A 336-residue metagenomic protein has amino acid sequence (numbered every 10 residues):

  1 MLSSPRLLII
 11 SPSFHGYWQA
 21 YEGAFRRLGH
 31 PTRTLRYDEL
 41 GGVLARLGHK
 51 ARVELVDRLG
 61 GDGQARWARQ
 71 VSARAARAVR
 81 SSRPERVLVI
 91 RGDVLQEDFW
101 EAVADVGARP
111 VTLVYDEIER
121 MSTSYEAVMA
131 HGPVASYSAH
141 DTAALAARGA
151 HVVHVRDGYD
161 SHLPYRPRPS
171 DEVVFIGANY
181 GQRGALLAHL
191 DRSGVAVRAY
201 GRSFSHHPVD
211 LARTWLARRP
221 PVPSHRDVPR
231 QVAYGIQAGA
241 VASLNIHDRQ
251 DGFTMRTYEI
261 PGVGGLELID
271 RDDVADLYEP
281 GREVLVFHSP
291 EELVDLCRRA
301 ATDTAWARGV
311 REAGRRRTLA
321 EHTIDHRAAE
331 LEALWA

Functional and structural regions predicted by a protein language model:
L2-V53, W67-R74, R91, E97-D98 (+2 more regions): Nucleotide-sugar donor-binding catalytic core of glycosyltransferases
S72, A76, P290, V294 (+1 more regions): Short, amphipathic alpha-helical "lid/cap" segments that border enzyme active or binding sites
V79, R83-V87: Proline-aspartate-enriched helix->loop->beta-strand connector
V79-R80, V103, V128, Q237 (+1 more regions): Short hydrophobic patches on amphipathic alpha-helices that form coiled-coil/helix-mediated interaction surfaces
R91, A102-E117: Active-site proximal beta-strand in glycosyltransferases
V284-E291, R299-T304: Conserved acidic donor-binding segment of nucleotide-sugar-dependent glycosyltransferases
T302-A333: A charged, aromatic-enriched C-terminal amphipathic alpha-helix characteristic of glycosyltransferases across folds
